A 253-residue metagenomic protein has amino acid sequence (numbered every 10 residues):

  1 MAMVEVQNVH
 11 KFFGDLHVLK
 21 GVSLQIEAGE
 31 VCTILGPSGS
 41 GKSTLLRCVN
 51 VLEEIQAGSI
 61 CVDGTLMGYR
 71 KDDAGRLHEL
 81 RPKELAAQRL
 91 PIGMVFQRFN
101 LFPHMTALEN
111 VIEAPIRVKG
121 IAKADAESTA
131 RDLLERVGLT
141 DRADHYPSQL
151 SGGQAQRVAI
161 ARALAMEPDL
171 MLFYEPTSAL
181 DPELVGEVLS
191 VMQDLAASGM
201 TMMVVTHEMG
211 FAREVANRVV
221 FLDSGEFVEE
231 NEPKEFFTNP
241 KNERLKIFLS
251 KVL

Functional and structural regions predicted by a protein language model:
G58-D73: Conserved ABC transporter NBD signature motif
M105-E113: Short coil-to-helix segment of the ABC ATPase nucleotide-binding domain corresponding to the Q-loop/switch region
Y146-L150, Q154: Conserved ABC ATPase signature
A165-D169: A short, proline-enriched helix->beta-strand linker immediately N-terminal to the Walker B motif in ABC-type P-loop
M171-Y174: Catalytic Walker B motif of ABC-type/P-loop ATPase nucleotide-binding domains
